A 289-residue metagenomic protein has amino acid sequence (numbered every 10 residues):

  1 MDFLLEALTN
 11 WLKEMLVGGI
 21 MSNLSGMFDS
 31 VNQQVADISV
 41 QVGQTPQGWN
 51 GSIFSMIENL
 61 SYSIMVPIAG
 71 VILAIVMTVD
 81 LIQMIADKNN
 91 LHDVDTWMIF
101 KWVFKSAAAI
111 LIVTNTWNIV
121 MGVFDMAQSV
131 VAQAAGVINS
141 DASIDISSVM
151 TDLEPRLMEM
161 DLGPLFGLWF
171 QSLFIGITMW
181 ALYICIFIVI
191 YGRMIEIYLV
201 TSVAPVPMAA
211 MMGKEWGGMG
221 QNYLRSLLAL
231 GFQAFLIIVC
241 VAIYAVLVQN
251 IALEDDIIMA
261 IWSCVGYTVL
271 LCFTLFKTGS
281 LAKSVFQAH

Functional and structural regions predicted by a protein language model:
M1-I72, K88-W97, A107-T178, G217 (+3 more regions): Gly/Ser-rich, low-complexity
L60-I68, V103-A107, I184, I188 (+3 more regions): Loop-to-transmembrane-helix entry motif
P67-V79, I197: Hydrophobic alpha-helical transmembrane segments
A74-T78, V113-V120, I188, G192 (+5 more regions): Alpha-helical transmembrane segments of polytopic integral membrane proteins, especially the permease/helical cores
L81-K88, M211-W216: Structural signal for the C-terminal ends of transmembrane alpha-helices and the immediately following loop
M98-F100, E196: Cytoplasmic-side transmembrane-helix entry/capping segments in multi-pass membrane proteins
F166-G217, F235, V239-A245: Hydrophobic alpha-helical transmembrane segments of integral membrane proteins
